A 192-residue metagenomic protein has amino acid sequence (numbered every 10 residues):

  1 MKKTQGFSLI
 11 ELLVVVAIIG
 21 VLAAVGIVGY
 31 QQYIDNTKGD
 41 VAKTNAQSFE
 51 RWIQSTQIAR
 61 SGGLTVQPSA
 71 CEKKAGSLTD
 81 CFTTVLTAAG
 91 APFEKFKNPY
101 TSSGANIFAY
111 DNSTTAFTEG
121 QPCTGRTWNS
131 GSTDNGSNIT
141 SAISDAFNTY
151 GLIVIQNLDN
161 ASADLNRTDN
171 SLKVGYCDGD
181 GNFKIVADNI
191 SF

Functional and structural regions predicted by a protein language model:
K2-I34, N45: N-terminal single-pass transmembrane signal-anchor helix
L13, A17, T37, C177 (+1 more regions): Compositionally biased, intrinsically disordered low-complexity segments
D35-L64: Membrane-proximal N-terminal amphipathic helix
I58-F192: Periplasmic/extracellular, small/polar-rich flexible segments of pilin-like filament-forming proteins
